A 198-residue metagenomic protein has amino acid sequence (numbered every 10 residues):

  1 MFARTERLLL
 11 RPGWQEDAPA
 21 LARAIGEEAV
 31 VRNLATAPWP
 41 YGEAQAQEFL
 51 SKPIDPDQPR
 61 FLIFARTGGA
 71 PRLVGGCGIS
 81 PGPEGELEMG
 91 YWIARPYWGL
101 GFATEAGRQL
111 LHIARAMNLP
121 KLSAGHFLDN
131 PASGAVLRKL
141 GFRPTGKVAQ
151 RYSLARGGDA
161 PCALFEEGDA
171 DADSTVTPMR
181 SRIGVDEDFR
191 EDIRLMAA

Functional and structural regions predicted by a protein language model:
M1, A37, P59-F61: Flexible, nucleotide-binding loop/lid elements of kinase catalytic cores
M1-A29, I63-A198: Acyl-donor (CoA/ACP) binding surface of acyl/acetyltransferases
A29-S51: Conserved GNAT-fold acetyl-CoA-binding loop/helix
A35, Q58, A116-L119: Residue-level recognition of short, structured coil/turn motifs that connect secondary structure elements
Q45-Q47, P53, V136, D159: A generic membrane alpha-helix/interface feature
L50-F64: A short helix-loop-beta-strand connector motif used in the catalytic cores of GNAT acetyltransferases and, in some
